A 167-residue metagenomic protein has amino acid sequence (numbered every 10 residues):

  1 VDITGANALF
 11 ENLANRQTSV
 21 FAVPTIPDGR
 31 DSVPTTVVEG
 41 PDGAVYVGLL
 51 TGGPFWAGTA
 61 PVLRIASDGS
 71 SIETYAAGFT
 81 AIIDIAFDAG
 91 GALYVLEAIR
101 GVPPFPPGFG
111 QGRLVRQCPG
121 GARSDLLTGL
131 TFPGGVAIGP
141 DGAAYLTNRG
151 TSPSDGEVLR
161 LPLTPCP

Functional and structural regions predicted by a protein language model:
V1, P27-V45, T51, T59 (+4 more regions): Beta-rich, blade/repeat-based domains predominating in secreted/periplasmic proteins but also intracellular
D2-G5, L50-G52, A57, A98-R100 (+1 more regions): Short loop/turn segments immediately following the C-termini of beta-strands
N7-F10, A60-R64, G112-V115, D155-R160: A short loop-to-beta-strand structural motif that recurs across blades of beta-propeller domains
N12-Q17, I65-S70, Q117-G121, P162-C166: Short loop/turn segments that connect beta-strands within beta-propeller blades
S19-D28, S70-A76, A122-L127: A short beta-strand motif characteristic of beta-propeller blades
V47, W56, A60-I65, S70: Long, polar low-complexity repeats
V95, G108-P153, T164-P167: C-terminal closing repeat unit and adjoining cap/tail of repeat-based domains
G101-P107: Intrinsically disordered, low-complexity Ser/Thr- and acidic-rich flexible linkers and loops, especially at boundaries
